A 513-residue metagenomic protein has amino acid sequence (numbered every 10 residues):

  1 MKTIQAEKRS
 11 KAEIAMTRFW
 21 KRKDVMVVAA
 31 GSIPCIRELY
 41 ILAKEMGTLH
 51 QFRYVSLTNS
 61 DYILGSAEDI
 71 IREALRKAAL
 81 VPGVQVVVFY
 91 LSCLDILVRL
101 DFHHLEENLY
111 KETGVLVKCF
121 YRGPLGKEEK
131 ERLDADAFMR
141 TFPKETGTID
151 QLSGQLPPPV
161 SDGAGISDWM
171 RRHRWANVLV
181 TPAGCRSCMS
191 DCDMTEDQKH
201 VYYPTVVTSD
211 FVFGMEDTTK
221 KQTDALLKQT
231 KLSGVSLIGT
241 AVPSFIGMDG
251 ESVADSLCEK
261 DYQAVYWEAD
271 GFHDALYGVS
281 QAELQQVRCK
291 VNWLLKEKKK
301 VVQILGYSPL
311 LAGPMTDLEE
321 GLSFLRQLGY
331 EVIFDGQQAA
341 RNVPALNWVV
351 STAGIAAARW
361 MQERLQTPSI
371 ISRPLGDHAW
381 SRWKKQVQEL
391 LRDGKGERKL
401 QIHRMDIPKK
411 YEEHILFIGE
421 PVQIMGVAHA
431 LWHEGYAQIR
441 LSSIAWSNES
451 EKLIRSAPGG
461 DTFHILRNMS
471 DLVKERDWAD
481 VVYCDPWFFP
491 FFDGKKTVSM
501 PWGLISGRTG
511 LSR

Functional and structural regions predicted by a protein language model:
M1-R513: An N-terminal assembly and electron-transfer interface module characteristic of large anaerobic redox and radical
